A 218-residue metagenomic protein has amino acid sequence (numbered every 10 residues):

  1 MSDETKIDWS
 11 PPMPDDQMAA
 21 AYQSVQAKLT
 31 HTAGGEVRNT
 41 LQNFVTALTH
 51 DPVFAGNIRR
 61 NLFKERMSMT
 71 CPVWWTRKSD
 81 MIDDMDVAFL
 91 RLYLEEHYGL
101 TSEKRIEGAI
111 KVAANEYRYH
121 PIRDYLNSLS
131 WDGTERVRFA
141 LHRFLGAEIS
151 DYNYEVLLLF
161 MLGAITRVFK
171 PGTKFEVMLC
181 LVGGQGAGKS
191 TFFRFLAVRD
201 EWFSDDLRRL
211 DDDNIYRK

Functional and structural regions predicted by a protein language model:
M1-R136, D151-E155: N-terminal nucleic-acid engagement/recognition segments and initiation subdomains in replication, restriction
A113-Y216: P-loop NTPase catalytic core of nucleic-acid-dependent motor ATPases
